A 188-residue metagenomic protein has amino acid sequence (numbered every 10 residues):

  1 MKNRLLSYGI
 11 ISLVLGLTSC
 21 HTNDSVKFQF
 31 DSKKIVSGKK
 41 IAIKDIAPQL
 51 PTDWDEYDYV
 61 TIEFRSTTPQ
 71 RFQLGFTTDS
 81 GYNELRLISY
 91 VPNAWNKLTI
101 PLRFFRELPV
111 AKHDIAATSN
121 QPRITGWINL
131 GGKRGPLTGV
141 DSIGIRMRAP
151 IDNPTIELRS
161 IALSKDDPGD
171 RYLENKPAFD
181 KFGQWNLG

Functional and structural regions predicted by a protein language model:
M1-G9: Bacterial N-terminal signal peptides that target proteins for export
Y8-G16: Bacterial N-terminal signal peptides
C20-G188: Beta-rich carbohydrate-recognition modules and glycan-binding surfaces
